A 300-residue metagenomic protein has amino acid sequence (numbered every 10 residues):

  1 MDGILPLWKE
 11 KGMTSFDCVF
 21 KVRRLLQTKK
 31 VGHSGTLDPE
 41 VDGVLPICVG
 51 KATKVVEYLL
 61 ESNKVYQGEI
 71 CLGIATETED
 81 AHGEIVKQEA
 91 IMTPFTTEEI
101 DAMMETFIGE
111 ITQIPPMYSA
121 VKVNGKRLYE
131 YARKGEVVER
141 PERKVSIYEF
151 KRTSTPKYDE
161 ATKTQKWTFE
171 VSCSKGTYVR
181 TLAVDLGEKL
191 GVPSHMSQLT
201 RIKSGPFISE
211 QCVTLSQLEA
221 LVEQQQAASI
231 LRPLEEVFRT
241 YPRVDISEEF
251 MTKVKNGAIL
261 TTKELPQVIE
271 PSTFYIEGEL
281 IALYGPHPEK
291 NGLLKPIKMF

Functional and structural regions predicted by a protein language model:
M1-E10, T14-H33, L37, V41-V44 (+4 more regions): Accessory RNA 3′-end/elbow-binding domains used by RNA modification enzymes
R24-T28, D42, P46, V138-G176 (+1 more regions): The conserved catalytic core of RNA pseudouridine synthases
I47, G68, G125, L182 (+2 more regions): Residue-level signal for inorganic ion chemistry
G50-T53, A75: Short, charged/polar surface micro-motifs in flexible loops or helix N-caps
E57-L72, V138-R152: Structural signature of FAD isoalloxazine-binding scaffolds in flavoprotein oxidoreductases
Y58-Q113: Acidic, low-complexity central loop/insert segments
M92, K134, H287-P288: A generic structural motif
S119, V123-Y148: Extended alpha-helical targeting/anchoring segments, especially N-terminal organellar/secretory targeting helices
